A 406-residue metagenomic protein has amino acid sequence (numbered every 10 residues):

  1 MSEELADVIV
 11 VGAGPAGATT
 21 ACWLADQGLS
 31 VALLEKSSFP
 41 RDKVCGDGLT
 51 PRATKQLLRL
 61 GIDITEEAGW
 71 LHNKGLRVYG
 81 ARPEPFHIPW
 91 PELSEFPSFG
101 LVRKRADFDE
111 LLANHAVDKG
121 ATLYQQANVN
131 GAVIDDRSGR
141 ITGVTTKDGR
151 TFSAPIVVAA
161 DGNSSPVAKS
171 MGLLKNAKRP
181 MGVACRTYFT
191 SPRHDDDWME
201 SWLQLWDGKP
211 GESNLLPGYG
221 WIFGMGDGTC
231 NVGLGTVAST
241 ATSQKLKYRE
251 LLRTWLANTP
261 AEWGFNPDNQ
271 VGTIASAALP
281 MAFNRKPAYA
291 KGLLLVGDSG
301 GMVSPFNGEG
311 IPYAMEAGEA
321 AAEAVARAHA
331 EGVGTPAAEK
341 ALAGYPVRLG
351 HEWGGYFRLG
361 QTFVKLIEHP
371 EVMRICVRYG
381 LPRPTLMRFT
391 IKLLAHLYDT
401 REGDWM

Functional and structural regions predicted by a protein language model:
S2-G14: Beta1/beta-strand and adjacent pyrophosphate-binding region of the FAD-binding site in flavoprotein oxidoreductases
G17-A18: N-terminal Rossmann-fold NAD(P) dinucleotide-binding loop
A25-C45: Glycine-rich FAD pyrophosphate-binding loop
S38-L60: Conserved N-terminal glycine-rich FAD pyrophosphate-binding loop of Rossmann-like flavoproteins
T54, R59-E110: A conserved beta-strand/loop capping segment in the N-terminal third of enzymes that catalyze redox or closely related
G69, A238-A324: FAD/FMN-dependent oxidoreductases across multiple families
H115-E262: Predominantly flavin-linked oxidoreductase catalytic cores and closely associated redox partners
A326-M406: C-terminal helical "tail/cap" subdomain of flavin- and related membrane-associated enzymes
